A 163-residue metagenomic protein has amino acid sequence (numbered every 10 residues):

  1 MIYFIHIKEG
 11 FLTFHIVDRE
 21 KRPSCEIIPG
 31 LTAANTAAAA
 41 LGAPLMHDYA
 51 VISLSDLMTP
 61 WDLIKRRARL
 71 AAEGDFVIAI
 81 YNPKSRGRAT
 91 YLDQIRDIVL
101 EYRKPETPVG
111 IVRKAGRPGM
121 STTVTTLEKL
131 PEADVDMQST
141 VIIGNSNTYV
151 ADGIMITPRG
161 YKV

Functional and structural regions predicted by a protein language model:
M1-F4, K8, L12-T13, P83-S85 (+1 more regions): Short glycine-rich anion-binding loops that position phosphate/pyrophosphate groups of nucleotides and phosphorylated
I2-H6, A34, G116-G119, Y149: Short, active-site-adjacent cap segments at secondary-structure transitions
Y3-G74: Class I SAM-dependent methyltransferase SAM-binding "motif I" and its flanking Rossmann-like core
E73-V163: A contiguous loop/helix-start segment that scaffolds small-molecule binding in enzyme catalytic cores
